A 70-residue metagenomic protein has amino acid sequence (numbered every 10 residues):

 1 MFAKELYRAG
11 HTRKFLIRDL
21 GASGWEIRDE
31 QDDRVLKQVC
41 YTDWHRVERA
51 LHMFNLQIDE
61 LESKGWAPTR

Functional and structural regions predicted by a protein language model:
M1-W25: Short N-terminal "domain-start" leader segments that mark the transition from disordered tails or signal peptides into
A3, A50-L51: Extended, non-catalytic scaffold segments that flank or surround catalytic motifs
R13, W44, E48, F54-R70: Short, mixed-charge low-complexity intrinsically disordered segments
I17-D19, K37, I58-D59: Intrinsically disordered, low-complexity regions enriched in Ser/Pro/Gly/Gln/His and often acidic
I27-E30: N-terminal glycine/threonine-rich, aromatic-flanked beta-hairpin/loop signature
D32-R49: A short, exposed loop/beta-hairpin motif centered on an aromatic-Gly-Thr core
